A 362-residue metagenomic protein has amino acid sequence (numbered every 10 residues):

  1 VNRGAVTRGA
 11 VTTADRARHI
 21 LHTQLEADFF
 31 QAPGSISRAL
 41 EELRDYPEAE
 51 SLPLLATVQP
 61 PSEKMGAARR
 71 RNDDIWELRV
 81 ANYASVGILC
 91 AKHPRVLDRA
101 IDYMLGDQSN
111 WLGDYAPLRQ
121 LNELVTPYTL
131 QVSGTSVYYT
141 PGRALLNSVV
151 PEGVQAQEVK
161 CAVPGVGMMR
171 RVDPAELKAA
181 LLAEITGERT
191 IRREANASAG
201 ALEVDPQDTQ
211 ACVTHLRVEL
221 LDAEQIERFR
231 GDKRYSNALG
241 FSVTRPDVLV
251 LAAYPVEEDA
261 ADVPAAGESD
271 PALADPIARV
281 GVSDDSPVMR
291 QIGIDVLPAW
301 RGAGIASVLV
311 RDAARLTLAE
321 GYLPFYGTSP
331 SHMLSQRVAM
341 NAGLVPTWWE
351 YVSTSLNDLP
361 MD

Functional and structural regions predicted by a protein language model:
G4, A10, A14-F229: Acyl-donor-binding surface of acyltransferase catalytic domains
V132-Y139, V345-P360: Conserved catalytic-core motifs of GNAT/GCN5-like acyltransferases
S242-R245, I277-M289, G293-D295: A conserved beta-strand-loop-helix scaffold within acyl/acetyltransferase catalytic domains
D247-A278: Conserved beta-hairpin
M289, I294-V308: Conserved glycine-rich acetyl-CoA-binding loop
G302-L316, R337: Conserved acetyl-CoA-binding loop-helix of GNAT-fold acetyltransferases
S307, P330-W348: Conserved active-site alpha-helix within GNAT-family acetyltransferase domains
T317-T328: Conserved GNAT acetyl-CoA-binding A-motif
